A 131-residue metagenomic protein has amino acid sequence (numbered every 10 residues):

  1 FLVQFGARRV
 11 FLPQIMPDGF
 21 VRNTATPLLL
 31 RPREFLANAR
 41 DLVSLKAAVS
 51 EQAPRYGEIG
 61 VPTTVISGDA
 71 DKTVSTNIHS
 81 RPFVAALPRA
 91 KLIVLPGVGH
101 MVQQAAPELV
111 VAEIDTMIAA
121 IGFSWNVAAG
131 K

Functional and structural regions predicted by a protein language model:
F1-E58: Conserved alpha/beta-hydrolase catalytic His-Asp/Glu region
R33, V74, I78, A105: Residue-level signal for the nucleotide or nucleotide-sugar donor/cofactor binding architecture
R33-E34, A47-S50, V61-T64, L92 (+1 more regions): Generic structural signal for secondary-structure transition and capping sites
R40, A47, P54-E58, R81 (+4 more regions): Replace "anionic and nucleotidyl ligands
Y56-V98: Conserved loop-alpha-helix segment in the C-terminal half of the alpha/beta-hydrolase fold that carries the catalytic
L87-K131: Catalytic active-site module of serine/aspartate enzymes centered on a nucleophile-bearing elbow/loop
